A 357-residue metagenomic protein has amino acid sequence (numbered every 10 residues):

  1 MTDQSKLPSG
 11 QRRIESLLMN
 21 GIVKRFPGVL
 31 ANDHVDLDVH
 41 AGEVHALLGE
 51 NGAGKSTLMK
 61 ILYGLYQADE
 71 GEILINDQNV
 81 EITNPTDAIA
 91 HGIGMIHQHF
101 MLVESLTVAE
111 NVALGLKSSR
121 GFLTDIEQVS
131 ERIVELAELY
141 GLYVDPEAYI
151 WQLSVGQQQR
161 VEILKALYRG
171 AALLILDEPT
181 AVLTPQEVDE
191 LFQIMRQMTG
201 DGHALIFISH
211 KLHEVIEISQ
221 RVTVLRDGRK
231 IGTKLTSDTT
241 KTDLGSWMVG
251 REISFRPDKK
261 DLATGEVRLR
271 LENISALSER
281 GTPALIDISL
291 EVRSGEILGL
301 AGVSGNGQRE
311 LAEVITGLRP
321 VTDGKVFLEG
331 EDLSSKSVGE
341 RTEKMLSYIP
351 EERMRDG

Functional and structural regions predicted by a protein language model:
T2-G357: Glycine-rich phosphate-binding loops of nucleotide-dependent enzymes
